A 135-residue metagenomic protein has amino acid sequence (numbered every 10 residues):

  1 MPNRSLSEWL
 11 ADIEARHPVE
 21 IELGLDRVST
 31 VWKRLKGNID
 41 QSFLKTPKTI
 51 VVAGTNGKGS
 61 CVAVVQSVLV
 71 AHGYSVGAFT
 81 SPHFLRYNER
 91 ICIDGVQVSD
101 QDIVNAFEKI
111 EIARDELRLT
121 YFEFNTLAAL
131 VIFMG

Functional and structural regions predicted by a protein language model:
M1-I21: Charged, amphipathic alpha-helical linker segments immediately N-terminal to NTP-binding catalytic cores
E8, V64, A128: Short Gly/charged-rich anion-binding patches and loops
V19, L25, S29-T46, A71-G135: ATP-dependent carboxylate-amine ligase catalytic core
T49: Walker A (P-loop) ATP-phosphate-binding motif of ABC ATPase nucleotide-binding domains
V52, S60-T80: A conserved segment at the C-terminal end of the G1
K58-V62, L85-N88: Short active-site-adjacent helix-start/loop capping segments
